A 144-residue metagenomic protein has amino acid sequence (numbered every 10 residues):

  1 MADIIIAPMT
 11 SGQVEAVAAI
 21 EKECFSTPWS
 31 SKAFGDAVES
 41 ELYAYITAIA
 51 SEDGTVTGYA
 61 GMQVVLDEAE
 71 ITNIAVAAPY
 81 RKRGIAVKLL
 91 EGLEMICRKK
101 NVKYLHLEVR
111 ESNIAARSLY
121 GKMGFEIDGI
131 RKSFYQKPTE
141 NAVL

Functional and structural regions predicted by a protein language model:
M1-G12, V143: Conserved N-terminal entry element of GNAT/NAT acetyltransferase domains
P8-R81, L90-K100, S133: Acetyl-CoA-dependent GNAT
T10, K103, R110-R117, S133-L144: C-terminal "cap" of GNAT-fold acetyltransferases
G84-A86, N113: Conserved G/P- and acidic residue-centered "switch" motifs that form tight phosphate/ATP-binding loops in soluble
Y120, F125: Conserved active-site tyrosine of GNAT-family acetyltransferases
D128-R131: Beta-hairpin "wing" of winged helix-turn-helix
